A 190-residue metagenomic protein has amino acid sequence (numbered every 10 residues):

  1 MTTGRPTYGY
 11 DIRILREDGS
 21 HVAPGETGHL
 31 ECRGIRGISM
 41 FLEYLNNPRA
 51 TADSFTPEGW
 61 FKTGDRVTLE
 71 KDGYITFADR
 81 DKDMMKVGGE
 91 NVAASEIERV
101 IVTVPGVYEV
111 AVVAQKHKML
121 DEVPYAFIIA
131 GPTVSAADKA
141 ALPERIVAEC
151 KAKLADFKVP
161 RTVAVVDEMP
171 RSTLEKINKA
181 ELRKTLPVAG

Functional and structural regions predicted by a protein language model:
R5-G9, S20-D53: Conserved ATP/PPi-binding loop(s) of AMP-dependent carboxylate-activating enzymes
Y8-Y10, G59, Y108: Short beta-strand or tight-loop elements that sit immediately N-terminal to catalytic metal-binding acidic residues
I12, C32, G37, E43 (+4 more regions): AMP-binding/adenylate-forming catalytic core of the ANL superfamily
R16-S20, T27, E58, K71-D72 (+2 more regions): Residue-level recognition of short loop/turn positions
E17-S20, R49-A50, Q115, T133: Short beta-turn/strand-loop junction motif enriched in small, turn-promoting residues
K184-G190: Acidic/polar alpha-helix N-cap and adjacent early helical turns within long charge-rich amphipathic helices/linkers
